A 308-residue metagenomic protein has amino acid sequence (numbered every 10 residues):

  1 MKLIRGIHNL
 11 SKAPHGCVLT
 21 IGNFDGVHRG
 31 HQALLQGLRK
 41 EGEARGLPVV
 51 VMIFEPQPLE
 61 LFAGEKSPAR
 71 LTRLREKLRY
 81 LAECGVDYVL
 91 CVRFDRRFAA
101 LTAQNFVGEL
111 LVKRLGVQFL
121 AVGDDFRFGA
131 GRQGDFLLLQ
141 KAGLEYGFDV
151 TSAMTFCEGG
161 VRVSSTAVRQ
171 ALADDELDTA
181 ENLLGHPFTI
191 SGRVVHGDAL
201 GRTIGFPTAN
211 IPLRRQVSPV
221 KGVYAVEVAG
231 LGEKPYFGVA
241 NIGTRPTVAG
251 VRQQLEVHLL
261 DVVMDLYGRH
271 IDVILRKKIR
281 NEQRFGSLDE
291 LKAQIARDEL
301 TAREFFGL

Functional and structural regions predicted by a protein language model:
K2, D87-L90, D149-T151, D272: Conserved beta-strand segments of alpha/beta enzyme cores
K2-N9, A69, L90: Short acidic-hydrophobic, aromatic-tinged amphipathic segments that line or gate anion-handling sites
R5, V51, C91, S152-A153: A structural preference for short, hydrophobic beta-strand core positions in alpha/beta folds
L10-R73: N-terminal catalytic cores of NTP/NDP-binding nucleotidyl/phosphoryl-transfer enzymes
H28, L81, L120, A180 (+2 more regions): Residue-level signal for inorganic ion chemistry
E60-D124, F128-Y146: N-terminal Rossmann-like or analogous alpha/beta NTP/dinucleotide-binding catalytic cores that position adenine
G143-G243: Glycine-rich, Lys/Arg-enriched anion-binding loops that position phosphate/diphosphate groups for phosphoryl
G197-L308: Phosphate/ribose-recognition catalytic cores of enzymes acting on nucleotide-derived substrates
